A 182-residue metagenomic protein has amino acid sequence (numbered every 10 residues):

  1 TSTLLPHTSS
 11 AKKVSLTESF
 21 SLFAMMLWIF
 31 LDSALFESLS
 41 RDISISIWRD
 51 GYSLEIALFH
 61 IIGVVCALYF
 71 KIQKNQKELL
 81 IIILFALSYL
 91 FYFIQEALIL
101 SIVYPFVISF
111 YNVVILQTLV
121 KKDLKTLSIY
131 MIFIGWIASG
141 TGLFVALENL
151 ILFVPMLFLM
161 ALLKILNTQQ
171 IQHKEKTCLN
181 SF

Functional and structural regions predicted by a protein language model:
T1, W48-G63, L100-I108, L152-L159: Alpha-helical transmembrane segments of polytopic membrane proteins
T1-H7, N149-K174: Symmetry-related core transmembrane helices of the 12-TM Major Facilitator Superfamily/SLC fold
T1-L27: Flexible interhelical linker loops that connect adjacent transmembrane helices in multi-pass membrane transporters
S19-A24, R41-I61, L80: Loop-to-transmembrane helix entry
A24-I47, L116: Helix-loop boundary and gating motifs at the non-cytosolic
I61-E78: Helix-to-loop junctions at the C-terminal end of transmembrane segments in multipass secondary transporters
N75-I115: C-terminal transmembrane helical hairpin of 12-TM major facilitator-type secondary transporters
K121-F158: A late C-terminal transmembrane helix in Major Facilitator Superfamily
